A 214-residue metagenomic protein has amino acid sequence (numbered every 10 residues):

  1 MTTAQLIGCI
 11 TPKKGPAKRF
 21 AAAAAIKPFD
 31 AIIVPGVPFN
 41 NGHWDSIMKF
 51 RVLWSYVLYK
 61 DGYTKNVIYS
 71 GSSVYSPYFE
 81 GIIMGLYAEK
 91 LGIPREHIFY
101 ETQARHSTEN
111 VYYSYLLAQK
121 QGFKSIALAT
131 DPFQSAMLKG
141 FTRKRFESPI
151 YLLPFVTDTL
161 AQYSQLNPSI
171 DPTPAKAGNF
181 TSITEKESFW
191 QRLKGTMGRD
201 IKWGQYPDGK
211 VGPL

Functional and structural regions predicted by a protein language model:
M1-Q5: Sec-dependent bacterial lipoprotein signal peptides
I7-N179, P213-L214: A structural signal for short, hydrophobic/glycine-enriched beta-strand patches
G15, A175, E185, G198-I201: Alpha-helical structural elements
T173-L193: Ser/Pro-rich intrinsically disordered low-complexity regulatory regions in eukaryotic proteins
G195, I201-L214: Long, compositionally biased charged/polar accessory segments in the mid-to-C-terminal portions of proteins
